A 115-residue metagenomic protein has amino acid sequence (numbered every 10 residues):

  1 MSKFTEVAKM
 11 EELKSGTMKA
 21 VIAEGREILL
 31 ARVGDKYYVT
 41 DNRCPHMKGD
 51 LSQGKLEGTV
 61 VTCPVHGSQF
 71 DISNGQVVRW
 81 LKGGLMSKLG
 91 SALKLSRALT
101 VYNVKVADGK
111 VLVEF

Functional and structural regions predicted by a protein language model:
M1-G58, D71-I72, G84-L85, S91 (+1 more regions): N-terminal pre-ligand scaffold of iron-sulfur
C44, C63-H66: Short cysteine clusters
G58-P64, Q76-L85: Short cysteine/histidine-rich metal-coordination sites, predominantly Zn2+-binding motifs
